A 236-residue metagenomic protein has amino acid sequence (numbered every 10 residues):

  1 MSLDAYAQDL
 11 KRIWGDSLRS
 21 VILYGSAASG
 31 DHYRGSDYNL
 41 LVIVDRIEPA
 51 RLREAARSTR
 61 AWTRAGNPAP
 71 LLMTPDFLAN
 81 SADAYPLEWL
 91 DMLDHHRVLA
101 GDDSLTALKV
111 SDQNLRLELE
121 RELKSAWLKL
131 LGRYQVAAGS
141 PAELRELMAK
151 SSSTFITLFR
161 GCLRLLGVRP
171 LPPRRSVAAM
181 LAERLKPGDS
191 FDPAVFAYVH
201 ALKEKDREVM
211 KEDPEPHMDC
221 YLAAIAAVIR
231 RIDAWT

Functional and structural regions predicted by a protein language model:
M1-I13, S29-G35, L40-Y85: Metal-dependent nucleotidyltransferase catalytic core
Q8-R12, A61, V98, E183 (+2 more regions): A generic structural signal for well-ordered alpha-helical segments enriched in polar/charged residues
L10-S20, R64-G66, G188-D192: Short secondary-structure junctions
R19-A27: Short gly/ser-rich loop at a beta-strand->alpha-helix junction or flexible surface loop bordering the NTP-binding
S26, V44-R46, H96, D102-D103: Residues immediately flanking
A69-L108: Charged mid-protein connector segments
K109-T236: Conserved nucleotidyltransferase catalytic core and NTase-mimicking acidic/glycine-rich helix/loop elements in nucleic
